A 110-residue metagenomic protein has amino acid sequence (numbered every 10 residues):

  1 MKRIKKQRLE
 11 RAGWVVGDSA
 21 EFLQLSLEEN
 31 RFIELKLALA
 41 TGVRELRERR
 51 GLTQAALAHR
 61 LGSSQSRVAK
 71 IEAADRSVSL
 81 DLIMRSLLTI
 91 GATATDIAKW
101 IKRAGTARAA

Functional and structural regions predicted by a protein language model:
M1-A38, A98-A110: N-terminal flexible/basic segments that precede or flank functional cores
A12, L39-A56, R60, R85: Short basic helix-loop element that most often maps to the first helix and adjoining turn of HTH DNA-binding modules
V16-D18, Q54, A94: Residue-level detector of short coil/turn "hinge" positions at structural boundaries
A56, R67, D96: Residues in the helix-turn-helix
H59-S77: Recognition helix of helix-turn-helix/homeodomain-like DNA-binding domains that insert into the DNA major groove
S64, D75, I90, I101-A104: The DNA-recognition helices of helix-turn-helix-type DNA-binding domains
L80-K99: DNA major-groove recognition helix of helix-turn-helix/homeodomain DNA-binding modules
